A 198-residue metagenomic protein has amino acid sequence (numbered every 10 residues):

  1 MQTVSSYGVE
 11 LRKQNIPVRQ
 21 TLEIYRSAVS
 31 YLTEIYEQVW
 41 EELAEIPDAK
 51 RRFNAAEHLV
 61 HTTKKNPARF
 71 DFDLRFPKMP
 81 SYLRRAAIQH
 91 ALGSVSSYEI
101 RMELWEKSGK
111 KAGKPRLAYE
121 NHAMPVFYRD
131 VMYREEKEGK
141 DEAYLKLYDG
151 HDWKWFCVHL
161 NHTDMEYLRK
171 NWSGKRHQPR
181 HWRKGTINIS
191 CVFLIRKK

Functional and structural regions predicted by a protein language model:
M1-K198: Nucleic-acid substrate recognition interfaces
